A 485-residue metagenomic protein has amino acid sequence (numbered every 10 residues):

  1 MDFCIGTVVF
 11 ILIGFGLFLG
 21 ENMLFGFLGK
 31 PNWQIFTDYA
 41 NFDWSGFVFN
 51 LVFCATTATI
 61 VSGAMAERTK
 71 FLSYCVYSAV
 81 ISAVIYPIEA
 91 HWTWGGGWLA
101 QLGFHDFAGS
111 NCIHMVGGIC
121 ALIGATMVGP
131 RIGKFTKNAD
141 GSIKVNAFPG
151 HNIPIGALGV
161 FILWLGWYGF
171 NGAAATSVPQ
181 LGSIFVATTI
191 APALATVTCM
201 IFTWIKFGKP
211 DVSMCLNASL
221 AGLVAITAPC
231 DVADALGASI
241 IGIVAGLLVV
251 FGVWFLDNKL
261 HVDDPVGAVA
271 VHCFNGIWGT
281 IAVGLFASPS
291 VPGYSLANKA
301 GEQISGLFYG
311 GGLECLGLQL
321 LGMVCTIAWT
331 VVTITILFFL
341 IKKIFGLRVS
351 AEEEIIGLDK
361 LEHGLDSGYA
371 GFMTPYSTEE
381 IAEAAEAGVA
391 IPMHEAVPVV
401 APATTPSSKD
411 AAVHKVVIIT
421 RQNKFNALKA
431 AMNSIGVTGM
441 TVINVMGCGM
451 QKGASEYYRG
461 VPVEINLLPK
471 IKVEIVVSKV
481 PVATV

Functional and structural regions predicted by a protein language model:
M1-P406: Glycine- and aromatic-enriched membrane alpha-helices
L361-G368, E379-V485: Positively charged, small/polar-rich N-terminal and surface patches that mediate targeting and assembly and bind
